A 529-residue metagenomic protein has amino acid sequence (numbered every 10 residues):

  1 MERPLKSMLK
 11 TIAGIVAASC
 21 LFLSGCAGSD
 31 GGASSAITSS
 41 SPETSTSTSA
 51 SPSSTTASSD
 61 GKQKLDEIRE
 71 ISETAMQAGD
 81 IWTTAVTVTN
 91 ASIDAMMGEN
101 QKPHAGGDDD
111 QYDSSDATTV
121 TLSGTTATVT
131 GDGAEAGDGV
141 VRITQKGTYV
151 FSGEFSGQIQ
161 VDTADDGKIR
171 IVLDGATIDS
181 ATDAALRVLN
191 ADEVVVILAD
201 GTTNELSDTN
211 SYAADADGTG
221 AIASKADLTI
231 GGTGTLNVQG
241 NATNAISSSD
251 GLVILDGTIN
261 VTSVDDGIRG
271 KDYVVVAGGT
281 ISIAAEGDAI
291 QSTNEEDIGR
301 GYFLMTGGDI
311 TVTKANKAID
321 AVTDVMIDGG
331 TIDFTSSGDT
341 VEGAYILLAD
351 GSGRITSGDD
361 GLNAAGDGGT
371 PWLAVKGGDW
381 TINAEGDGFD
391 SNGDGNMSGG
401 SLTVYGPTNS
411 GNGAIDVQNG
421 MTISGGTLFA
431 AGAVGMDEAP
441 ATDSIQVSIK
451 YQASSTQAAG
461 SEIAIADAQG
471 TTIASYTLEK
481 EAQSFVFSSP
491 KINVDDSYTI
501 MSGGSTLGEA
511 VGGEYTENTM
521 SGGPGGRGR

Functional and structural regions predicted by a protein language model:
E2-R529: A composition-driven surface/loop motif
